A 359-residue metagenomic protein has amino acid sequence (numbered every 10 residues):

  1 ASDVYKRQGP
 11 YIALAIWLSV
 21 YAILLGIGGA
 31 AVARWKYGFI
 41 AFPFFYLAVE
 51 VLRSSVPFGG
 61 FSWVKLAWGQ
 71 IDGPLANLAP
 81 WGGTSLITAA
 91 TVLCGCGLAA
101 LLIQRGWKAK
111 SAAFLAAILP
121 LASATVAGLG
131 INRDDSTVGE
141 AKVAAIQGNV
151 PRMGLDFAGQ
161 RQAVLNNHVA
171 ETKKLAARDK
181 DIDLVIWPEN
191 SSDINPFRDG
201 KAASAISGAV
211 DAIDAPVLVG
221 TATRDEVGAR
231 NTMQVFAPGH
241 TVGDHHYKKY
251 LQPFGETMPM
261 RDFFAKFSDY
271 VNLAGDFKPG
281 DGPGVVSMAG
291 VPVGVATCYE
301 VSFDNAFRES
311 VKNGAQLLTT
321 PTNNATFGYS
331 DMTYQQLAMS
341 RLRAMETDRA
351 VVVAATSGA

Functional and structural regions predicted by a protein language model:
S2-N132, N166, G328-Y329, S340-A359: Membrane-embedded alpha-helical bundles of multi-pass enzymes that act on lipidic or dolichyl-linked glycan substrates
F58, V219, D244-H246, T320-P321 (+1 more regions): General beta-strand structural signal in soluble alpha/beta enzymes
L66, Q252-A265: A short, polar/charged loop-to-alpha-helix boundary motif
A76, D281-V285: Short, acidic/polar N-cap/turn motifs at the starts of alpha helices
A127-M258, G275, V285-G290, V295 (+4 more regions): Soluble catalytic regions of membrane-associated enzymes that act on cell-envelope and secretory-pathway components
P216-G220, F264-Y270: Short Pro/Gly-enriched beta-strand edge/turn motifs at strand-loop
F267-D276, D281: A cross-kingdom signal targeting lumenal/periplasmic-facing segments of multi-pass membrane and secretory-pathway
V301-A306, S310, G314-A359: Membrane-proximal, cysteine-centered motifs at transmembrane boundaries in secretory-pathway and membrane proteins
